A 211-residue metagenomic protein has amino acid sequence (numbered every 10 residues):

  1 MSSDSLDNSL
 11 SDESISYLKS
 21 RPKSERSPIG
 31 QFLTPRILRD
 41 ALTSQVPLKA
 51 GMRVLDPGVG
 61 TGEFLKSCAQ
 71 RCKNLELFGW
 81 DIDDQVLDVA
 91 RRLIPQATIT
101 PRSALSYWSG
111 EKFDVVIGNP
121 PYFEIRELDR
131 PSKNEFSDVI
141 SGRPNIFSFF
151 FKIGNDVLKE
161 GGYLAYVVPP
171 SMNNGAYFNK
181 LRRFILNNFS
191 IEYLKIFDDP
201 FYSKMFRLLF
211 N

Functional and structural regions predicted by a protein language model:
M1-L48: S-adenosyl-L-methionine
S27-P28, L33-A41, Q45, G58-C68 (+3 more regions): Signature of N6-adenine DNA methyltransferases within the class I
G51-G58: Conserved class I S-adenosyl-L-methionine
D88-A97: Short, conserved SAM-binding/catalytic segment of Class I S-adenosyl-L-methionine-dependent methyltransferases
